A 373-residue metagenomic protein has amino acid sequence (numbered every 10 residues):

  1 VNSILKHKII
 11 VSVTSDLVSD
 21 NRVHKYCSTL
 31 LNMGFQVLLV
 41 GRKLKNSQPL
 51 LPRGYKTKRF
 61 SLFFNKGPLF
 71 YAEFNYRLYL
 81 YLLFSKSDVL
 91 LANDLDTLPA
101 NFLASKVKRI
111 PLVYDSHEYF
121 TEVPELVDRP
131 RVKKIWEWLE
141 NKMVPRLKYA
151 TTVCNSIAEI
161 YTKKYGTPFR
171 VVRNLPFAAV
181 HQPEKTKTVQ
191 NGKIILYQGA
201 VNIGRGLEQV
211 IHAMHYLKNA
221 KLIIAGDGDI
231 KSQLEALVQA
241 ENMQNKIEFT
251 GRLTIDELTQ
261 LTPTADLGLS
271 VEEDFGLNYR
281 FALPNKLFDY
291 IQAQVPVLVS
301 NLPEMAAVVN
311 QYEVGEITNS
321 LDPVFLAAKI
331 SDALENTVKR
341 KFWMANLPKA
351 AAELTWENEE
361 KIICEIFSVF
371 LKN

Functional and structural regions predicted by a protein language model:
I9-S12, T151, T188-M214, I223 (+1 more regions): Conserved donor-binding/catalytic core segment of Leloir-type glycosyltransferases
G41, K58, E137-P183, I247-T250: Donor nucleotide-sugar binding/catalytic pocket of nucleotide-sugar-dependent glycosyltransferases
L69-E73, P111, F120-M143, A178-V180 (+1 more regions): Nucleotide-sugar donor phosphate/pyrophosphate-binding loop at the beta->alpha transition of glycosyltransferases
Y76-F84, P99, L103-V107, R131-T152 (+1 more regions): Membrane-proximal helix-turn-helix segments that form the acceptor-binding/catalytic region of lipid-linked
S232-Q260, L267: Nucleotide-activated donor-binding/catalytic signature segment of Leloir-type glycosyltransferases, i.e., the conserved
T262-R280, V295: Acidic donor-binding loop of glycosyltransferase active sites
Q311-Y312, E316-P323, D332-V338: Conserved acidic donor-binding segment of nucleotide-sugar-dependent glycosyltransferases
E335-V369: A charged, aromatic-enriched C-terminal amphipathic alpha-helix characteristic of glycosyltransferases across folds
